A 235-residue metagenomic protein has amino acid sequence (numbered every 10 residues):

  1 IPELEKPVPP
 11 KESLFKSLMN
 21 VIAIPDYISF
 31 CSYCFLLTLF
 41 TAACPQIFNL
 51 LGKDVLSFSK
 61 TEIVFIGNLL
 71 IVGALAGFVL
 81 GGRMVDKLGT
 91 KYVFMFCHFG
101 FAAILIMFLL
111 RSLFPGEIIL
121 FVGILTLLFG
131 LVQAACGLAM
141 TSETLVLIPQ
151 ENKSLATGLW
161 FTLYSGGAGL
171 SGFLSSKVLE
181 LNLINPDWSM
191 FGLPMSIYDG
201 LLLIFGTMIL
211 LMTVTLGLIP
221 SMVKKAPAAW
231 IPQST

Functional and structural regions predicted by a protein language model:
E3-S32, A229-T235: Juxtamembrane intracellular "pre-TM" segments in multi-pass secondary transporters
A23-Q46, L127: Pair of pore-lining "gating" transmembrane helices in MFS-fold secondary transporters
Q46-I63: Short amphipathic helix-loop junctions that connect adjacent transmembrane helices in Major Facilitator Superfamily/SLC
G77-T90, L179: Helix-to-loop junctions at the C-terminal end of transmembrane segments in multipass secondary transporters
D86-G100: Cytoplasmic membrane-interface "Motif A"-like loop-to-helix N-cap segments of 12-TM Major Facilitator Superfamily
F99-E117: C-terminal ends and interior cores of transmembrane alpha-helices in multi-pass membrane transporters/permeases
I118-C136: Hydrophobic core of transmembrane alpha-helices in multi-pass small-molecule transporters, especially MFS/SLC-type
A135-P149: Intracellular juxtamembrane helix-capping segments at the cytosolic ends of symmetry-related transmembrane helices
